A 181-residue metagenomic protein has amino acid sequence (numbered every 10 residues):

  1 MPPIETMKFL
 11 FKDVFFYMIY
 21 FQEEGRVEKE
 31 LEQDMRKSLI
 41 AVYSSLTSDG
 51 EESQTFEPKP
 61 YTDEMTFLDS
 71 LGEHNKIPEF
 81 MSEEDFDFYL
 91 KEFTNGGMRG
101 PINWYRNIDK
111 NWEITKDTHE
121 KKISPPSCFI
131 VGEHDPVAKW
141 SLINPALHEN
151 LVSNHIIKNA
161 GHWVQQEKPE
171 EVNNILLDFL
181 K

Functional and structural regions predicted by a protein language model:
M1-V152, I156: Flexible "cap/lid" subdomain of the alpha/beta-hydrolase fold that forms the substrate-access gate
N150-K181: Catalytic active-site module of serine/aspartate enzymes centered on a nucleophile-bearing elbow/loop
